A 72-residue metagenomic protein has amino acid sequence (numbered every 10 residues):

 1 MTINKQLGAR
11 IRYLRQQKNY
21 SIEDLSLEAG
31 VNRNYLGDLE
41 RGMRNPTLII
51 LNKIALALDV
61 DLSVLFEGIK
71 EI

Functional and structural regions predicted by a protein language model:
M1, V64-I72: Short, charged recognition helix plus adjacent turn of helix-turn-helix-like nucleic-acid-binding domains
A9-E28: Short basic helix-loop element that most often maps to the first helix and adjoining turn of HTH DNA-binding modules
I11, L25-S26, L36-L39, L65: Conserved hydrophobic/aromatic packing and binding residues within compact polymer-binding modules
E23, N34, N52: Residues within helix-turn-helix
V31-R44: Recognition helix of helix-turn-helix/homeodomain-like DNA-binding domains that insert into the DNA major groove
I49-V64: DNA major-groove recognition helix of helix-turn-helix/homeodomain DNA-binding modules
